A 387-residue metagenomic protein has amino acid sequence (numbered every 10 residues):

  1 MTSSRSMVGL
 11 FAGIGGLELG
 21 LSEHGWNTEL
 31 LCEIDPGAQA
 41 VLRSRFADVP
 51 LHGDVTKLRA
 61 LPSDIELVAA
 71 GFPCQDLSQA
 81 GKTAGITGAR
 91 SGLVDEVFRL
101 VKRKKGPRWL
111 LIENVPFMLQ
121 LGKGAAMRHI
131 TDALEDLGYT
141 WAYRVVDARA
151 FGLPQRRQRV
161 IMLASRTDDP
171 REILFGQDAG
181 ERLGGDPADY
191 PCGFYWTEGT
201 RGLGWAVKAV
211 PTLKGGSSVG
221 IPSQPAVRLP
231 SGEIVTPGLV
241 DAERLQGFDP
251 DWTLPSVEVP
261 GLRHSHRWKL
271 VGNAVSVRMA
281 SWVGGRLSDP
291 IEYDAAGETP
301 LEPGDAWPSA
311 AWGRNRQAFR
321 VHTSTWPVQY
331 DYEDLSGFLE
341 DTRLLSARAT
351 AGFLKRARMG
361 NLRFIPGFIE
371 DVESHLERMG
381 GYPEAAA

Functional and structural regions predicted by a protein language model:
T2-M7: Extreme N-terminal starter segment of soluble prokaryotic enzymes
L10-G15: Class I SAM-dependent methyltransferase "Motif I" SAM/SAH-binding loop
G20-N27, R45: A short, Lys/Arg-enriched amphipathic alpha-helix followed by its capping loop at the start of a domain
T28-E33: Conserved SAM-binding motif I beta-strand of class I
P36-A40: Short alpha-helix immediately C-terminal to the canonical SAM-binding loop
A47-D54: Conserved SAM-binding strand-loop segment of SAM-dependent methyltransferases
K57-L67, Q75-Q246, P383-A385: Class I S-adenosyl-L-methionine
C192-A387: C-terminal target-recognition/interaction regions appended to catalytic cores
